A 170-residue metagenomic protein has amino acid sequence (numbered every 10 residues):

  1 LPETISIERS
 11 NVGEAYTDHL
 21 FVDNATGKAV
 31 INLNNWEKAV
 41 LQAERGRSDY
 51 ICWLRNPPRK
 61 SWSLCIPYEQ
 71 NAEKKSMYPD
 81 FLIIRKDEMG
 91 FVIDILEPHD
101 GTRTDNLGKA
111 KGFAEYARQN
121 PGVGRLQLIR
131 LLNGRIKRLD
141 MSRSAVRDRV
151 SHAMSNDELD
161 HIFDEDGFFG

Functional and structural regions predicted by a protein language model:
L1-G170: Electrostatic, structured charged patches in enzyme active sites and in nucleic-acid/phosphate-binding
